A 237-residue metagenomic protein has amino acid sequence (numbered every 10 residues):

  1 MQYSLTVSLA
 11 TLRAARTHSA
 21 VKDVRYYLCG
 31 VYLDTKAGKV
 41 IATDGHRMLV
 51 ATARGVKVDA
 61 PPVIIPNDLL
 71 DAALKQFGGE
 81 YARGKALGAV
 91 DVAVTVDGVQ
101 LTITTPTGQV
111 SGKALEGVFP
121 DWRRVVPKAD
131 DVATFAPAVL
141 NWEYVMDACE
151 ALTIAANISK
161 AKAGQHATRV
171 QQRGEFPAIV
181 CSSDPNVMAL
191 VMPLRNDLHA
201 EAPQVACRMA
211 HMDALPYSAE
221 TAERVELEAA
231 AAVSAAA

Functional and structural regions predicted by a protein language model:
M1-A237: DNA polymerase processivity clamps
